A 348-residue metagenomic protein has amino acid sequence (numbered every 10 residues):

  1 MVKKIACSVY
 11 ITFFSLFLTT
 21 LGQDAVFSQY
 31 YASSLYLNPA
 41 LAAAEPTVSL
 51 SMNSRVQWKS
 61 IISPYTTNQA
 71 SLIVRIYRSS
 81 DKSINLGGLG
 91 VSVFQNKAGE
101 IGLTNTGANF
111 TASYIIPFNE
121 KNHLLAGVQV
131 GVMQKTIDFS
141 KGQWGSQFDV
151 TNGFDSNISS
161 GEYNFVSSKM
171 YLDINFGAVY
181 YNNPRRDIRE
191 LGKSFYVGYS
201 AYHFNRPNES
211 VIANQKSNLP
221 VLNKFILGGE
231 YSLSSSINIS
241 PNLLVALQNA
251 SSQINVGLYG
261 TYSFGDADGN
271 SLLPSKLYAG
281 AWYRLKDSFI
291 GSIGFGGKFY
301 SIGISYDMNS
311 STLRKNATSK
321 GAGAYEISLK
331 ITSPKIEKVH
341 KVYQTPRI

Functional and structural regions predicted by a protein language model:
M1-A6, N119: Positively charged n-region of N-terminal signal peptides that target proteins for export
A6-V9, F27-Q29: Short helix-onset patch at the extreme N-terminus, typifying the N->h transition of secretory signal peptides
S8-F17: Bacterial N-terminal signal peptides
F17-Q23: Sec/Tat signal peptide C-region and signal peptidase I cleavage site
Q23-I348: Subset of outer-membrane beta-barrel
